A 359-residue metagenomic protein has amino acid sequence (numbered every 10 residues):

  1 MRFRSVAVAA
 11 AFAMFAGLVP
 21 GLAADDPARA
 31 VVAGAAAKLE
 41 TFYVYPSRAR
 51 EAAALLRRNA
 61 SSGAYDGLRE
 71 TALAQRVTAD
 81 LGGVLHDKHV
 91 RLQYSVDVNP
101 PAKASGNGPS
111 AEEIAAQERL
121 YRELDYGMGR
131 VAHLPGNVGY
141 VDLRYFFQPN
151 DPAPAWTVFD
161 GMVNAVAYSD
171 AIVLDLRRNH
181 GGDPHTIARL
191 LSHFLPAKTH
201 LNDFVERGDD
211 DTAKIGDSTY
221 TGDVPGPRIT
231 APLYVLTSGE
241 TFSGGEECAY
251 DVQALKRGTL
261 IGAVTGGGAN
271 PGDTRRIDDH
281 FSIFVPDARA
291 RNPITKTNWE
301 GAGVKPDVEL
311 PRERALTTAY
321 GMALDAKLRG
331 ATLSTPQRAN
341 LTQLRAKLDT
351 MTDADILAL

Functional and structural regions predicted by a protein language model:
A9-G17: Bacterial N-terminal signal peptides
A35, L81, V141, L174 (+3 more regions): Terminal peptide-recognition signature
P46-V138, S334-A346, T350-L359: Extended, small/polar residue-biased N-terminal targeting/export presequences and adjacent propeptide/linker tracts
D125-W156, I294-T295: STAS-typified acidic loop motif
V141-D142, Y168-G181, L236: Short acidic catalytic loops
D151-D170: A short, well-ordered alpha-helical element
G181-L236, N270-R276, D287-R289, P293: Gly/Ser/Thr-rich loop/hinge elements
T297-L359: Low-complexity, Gly/Ser/Thr/Pro-rich intrinsically disordered linker/tail segments
